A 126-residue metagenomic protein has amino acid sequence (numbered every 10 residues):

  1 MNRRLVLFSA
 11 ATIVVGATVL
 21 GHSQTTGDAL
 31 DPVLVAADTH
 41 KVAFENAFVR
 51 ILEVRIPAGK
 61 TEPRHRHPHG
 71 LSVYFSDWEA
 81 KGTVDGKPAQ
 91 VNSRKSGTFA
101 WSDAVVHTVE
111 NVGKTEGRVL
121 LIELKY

Functional and structural regions predicted by a protein language model:
R3-L7: N-terminal export leaders
S9-A17: Bacterial N-terminal signal peptides
G21-S23: Boundary at the C-terminal end of the N-terminal hydrophobic targeting segment
A36-T61, P68-S72, I122: A short glycine-rich, His/Asp/Glu-containing loop-to-beta-strand
T61-E62, W78-T83, F99: Short beta-strand segments in beta-sandwich/barrel cores
H67-K87: Glycine- and acidic-residue-biased ligand/ion/polar-headgroup-sensing regions
D77, A104-Y126: Ligand-binding loop in jelly-roll beta-barrel domains
K87-A104: Short acidic-glycine-tyrosine-enriched beta hairpin
